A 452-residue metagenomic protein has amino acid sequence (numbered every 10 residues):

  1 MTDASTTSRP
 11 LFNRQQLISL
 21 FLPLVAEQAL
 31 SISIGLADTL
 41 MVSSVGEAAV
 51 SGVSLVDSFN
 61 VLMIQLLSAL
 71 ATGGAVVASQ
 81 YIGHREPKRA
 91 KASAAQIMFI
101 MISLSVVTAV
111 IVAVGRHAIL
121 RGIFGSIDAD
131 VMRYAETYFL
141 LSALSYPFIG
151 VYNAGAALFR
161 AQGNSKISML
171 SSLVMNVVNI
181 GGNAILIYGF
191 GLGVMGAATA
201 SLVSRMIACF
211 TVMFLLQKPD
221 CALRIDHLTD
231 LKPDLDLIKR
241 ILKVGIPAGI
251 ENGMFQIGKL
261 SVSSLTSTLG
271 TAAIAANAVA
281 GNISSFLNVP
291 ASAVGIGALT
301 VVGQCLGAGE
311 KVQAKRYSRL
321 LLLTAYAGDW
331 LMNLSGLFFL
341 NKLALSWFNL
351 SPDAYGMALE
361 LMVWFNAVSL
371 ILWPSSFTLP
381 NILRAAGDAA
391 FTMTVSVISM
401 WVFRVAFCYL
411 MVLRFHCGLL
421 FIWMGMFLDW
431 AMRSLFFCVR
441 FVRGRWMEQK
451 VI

Functional and structural regions predicted by a protein language model:
M1-L24, A78-S145, G189-I246, V302-S369 (+1 more regions): Short alpha-helical transmembrane segments in multi-pass integral membrane proteins
R14-S33, A37, F59-L66, L144 (+6 more regions): Residue-level signal for short hydrophobic patches within transmembrane helices of multi-pass membrane transporters
S19-G35, L141, M175, S204-A208 (+3 more regions): Transmembrane helical elements of multi-pass membrane transporters/channels
A29-S51, L120-A129, I185-V194, G253-F286 (+3 more regions): Helix-terminus/linker motif at the lipid-water interface of multi-pass membrane proteins
E47-S58, A135, F139, A198 (+4 more regions): Small-residue hotspots at the loop-to-helix junctions and early N-terminal turns of transmembrane alpha-helices
V50-V110, I149-S168, I274-L340, W373-S396: Small-residue-rich hydrophobic transmembrane alpha-helices
L62-Q65, N179-N183, C209-M213, F286-V289 (+3 more regions): Hydrophobic transmembrane alpha-helices of multi-pass small-molecule transporters
A71, L141-R160, S168-N176, A197-V212 (+5 more regions): Short runs within selected transmembrane alpha-helices of multi-pass transporters and secretion channels
